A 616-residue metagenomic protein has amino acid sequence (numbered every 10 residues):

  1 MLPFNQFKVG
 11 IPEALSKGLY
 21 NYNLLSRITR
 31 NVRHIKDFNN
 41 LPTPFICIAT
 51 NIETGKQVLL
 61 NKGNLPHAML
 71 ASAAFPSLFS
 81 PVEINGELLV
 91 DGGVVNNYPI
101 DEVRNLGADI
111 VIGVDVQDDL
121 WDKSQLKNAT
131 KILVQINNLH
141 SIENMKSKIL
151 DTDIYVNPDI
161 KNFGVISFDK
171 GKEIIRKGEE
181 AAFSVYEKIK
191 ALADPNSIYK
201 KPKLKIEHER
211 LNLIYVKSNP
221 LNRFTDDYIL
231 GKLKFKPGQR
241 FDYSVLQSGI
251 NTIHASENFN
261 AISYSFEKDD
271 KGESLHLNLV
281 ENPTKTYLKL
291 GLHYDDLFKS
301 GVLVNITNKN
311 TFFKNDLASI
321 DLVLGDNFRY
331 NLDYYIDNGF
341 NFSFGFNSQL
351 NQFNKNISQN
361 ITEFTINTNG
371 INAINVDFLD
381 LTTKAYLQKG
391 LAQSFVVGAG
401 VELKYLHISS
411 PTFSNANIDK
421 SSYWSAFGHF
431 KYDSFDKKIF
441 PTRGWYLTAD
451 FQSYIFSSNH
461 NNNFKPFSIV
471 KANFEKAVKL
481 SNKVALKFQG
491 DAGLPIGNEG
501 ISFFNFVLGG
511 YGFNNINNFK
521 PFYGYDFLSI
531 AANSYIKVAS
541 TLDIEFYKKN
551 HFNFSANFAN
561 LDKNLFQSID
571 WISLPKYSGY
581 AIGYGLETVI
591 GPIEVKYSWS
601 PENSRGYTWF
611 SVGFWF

Functional and structural regions predicted by a protein language model:
M1-N251, A255-I262, F266-E267, N282-T284: Patatin-like phospholipase
W121, I189-I206, G272, G444-L447 (+1 more regions): Acidic/histidine-enriched alpha-helical segments
S244, G249, S263-F435, I439 (+4 more regions): Gram-negative/organellar outer-membrane beta-barrel architecture
L292, F427-K431, F435-Y547: C-terminal outer-membrane beta-barrel translocator/porin domains of Gram-negative envelope proteins and their
Q349-F353, E402-L406, D450-S458, G493-G497 (+1 more regions): Short glycine-rich beta-strand segments
V484, G490, W571-K576, I582-F616: Predominantly the C-terminal beta-signal and adjacent terminal strand-loop region of outer-membrane beta-barrel
D543-K576: C-terminal hydrophobic structural anchor segments that stabilize assembly/packing rather than catalytic chemistry
